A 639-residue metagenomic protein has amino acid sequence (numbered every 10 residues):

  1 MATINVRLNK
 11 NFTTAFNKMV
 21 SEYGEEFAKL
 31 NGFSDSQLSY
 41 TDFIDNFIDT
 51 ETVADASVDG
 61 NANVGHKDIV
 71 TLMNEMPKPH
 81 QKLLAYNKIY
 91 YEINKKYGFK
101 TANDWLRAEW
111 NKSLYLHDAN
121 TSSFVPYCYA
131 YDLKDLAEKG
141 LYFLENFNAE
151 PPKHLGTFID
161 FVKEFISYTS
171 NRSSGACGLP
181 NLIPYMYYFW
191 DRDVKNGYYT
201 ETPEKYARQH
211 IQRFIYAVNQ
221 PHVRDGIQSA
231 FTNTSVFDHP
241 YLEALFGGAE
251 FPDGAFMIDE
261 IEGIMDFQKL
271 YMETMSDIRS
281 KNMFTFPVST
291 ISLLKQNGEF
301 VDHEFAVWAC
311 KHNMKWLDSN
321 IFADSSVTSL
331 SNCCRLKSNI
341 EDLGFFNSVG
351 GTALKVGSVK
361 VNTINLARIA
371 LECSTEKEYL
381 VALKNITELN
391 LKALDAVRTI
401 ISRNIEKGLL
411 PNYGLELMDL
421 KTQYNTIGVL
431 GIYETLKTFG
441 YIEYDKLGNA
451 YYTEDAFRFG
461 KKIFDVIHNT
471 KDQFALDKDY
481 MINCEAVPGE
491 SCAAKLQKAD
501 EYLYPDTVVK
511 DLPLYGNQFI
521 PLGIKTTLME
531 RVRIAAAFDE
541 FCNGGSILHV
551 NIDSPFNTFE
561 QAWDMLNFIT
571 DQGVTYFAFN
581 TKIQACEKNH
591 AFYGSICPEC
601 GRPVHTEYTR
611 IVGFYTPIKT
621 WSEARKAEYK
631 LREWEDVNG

Functional and structural regions predicted by a protein language model:
T3-K421, I442, G448-T453, F457-E607 (+1 more regions): Conserved catalytic cores of very large enzyme subunits
K205-R208, Q212-Y216, T438, R625 (+1 more regions): Metallocofactor- and cofactor-centric catalytic cores in central/energy metabolism, strongly enriched
G414-T435: Core structural elements
G428-G431, G544, G613, A624: Glycine-centered flexibility sites
E434-I442: Well-ordered alpha-helical scaffold segments within catalytic/enzyme domains
Y444-L447, I618-T620: Short, surface-exposed acidic
G601-G639: Long, charge-rich boundary regions
